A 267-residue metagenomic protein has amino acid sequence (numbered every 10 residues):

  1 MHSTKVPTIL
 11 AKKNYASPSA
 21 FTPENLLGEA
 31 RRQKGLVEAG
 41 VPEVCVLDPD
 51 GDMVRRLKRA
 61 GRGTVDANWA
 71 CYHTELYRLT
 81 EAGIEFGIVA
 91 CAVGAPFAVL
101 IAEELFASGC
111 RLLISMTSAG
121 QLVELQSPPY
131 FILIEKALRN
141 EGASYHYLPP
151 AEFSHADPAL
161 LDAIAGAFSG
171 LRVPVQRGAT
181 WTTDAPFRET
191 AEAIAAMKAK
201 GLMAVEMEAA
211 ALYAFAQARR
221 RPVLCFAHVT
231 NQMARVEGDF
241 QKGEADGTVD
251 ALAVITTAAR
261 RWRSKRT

Functional and structural regions predicted by a protein language model:
M1-I114, G120-T267: Accessory terminal and edge-of-domain segments that mediate assembly/interaction and cofactor placement around
